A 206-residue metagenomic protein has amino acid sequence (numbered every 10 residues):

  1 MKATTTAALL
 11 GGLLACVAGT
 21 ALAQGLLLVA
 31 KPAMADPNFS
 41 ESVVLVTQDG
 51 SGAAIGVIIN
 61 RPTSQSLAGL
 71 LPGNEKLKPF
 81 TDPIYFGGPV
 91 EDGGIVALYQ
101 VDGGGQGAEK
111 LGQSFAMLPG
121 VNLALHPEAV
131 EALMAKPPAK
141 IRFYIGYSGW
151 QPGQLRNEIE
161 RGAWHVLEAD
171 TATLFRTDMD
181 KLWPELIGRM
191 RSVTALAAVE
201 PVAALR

Functional and structural regions predicted by a protein language model:
M1-T5: Positively charged n-region of N-terminal signal peptides that target proteins for export
A7-A18: Bacterial N-terminal signal peptides
T20-R206: A short aromatic-anchored loop/beta-hairpin motif
